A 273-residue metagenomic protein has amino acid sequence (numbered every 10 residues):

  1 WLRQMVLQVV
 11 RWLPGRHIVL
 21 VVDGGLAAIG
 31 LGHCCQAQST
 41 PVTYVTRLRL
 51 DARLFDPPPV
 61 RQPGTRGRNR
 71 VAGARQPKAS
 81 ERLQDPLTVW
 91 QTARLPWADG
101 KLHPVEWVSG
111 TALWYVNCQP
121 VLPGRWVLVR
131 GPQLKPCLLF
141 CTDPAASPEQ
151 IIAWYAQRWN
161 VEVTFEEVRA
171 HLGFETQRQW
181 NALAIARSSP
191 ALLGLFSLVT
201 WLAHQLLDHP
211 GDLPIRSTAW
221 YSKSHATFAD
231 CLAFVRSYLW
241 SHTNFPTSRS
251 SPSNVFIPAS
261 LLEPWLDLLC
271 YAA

Functional and structural regions predicted by a protein language model:
W1-V19: Short, basic/hydrophobic alpha-helical segments
V6-L7, P57-W126, A170-L183, R187-A273: A short, flexible helix-boundary coil/loop motif
V19-A27, Y44, L139, V161-V168 (+1 more regions): Short, conserved catalytic/metal-binding motifs centered on acidic residues
G32-T43: Short, surface-exposed basic-aromatic patches at helix termini and helix-loop junctions that form
L50-D56: Short gly/pro/ser/thr-enriched loop/turn and capping motifs at secondary-structure boundaries
L134-F140: A conserved active-site cap/scaffold subdomain adjacent to cofactor or substrate pockets
P148-Q179: Short amphipathic alpha-helical "interface-anchor" segments enriched in bulky aromatics
